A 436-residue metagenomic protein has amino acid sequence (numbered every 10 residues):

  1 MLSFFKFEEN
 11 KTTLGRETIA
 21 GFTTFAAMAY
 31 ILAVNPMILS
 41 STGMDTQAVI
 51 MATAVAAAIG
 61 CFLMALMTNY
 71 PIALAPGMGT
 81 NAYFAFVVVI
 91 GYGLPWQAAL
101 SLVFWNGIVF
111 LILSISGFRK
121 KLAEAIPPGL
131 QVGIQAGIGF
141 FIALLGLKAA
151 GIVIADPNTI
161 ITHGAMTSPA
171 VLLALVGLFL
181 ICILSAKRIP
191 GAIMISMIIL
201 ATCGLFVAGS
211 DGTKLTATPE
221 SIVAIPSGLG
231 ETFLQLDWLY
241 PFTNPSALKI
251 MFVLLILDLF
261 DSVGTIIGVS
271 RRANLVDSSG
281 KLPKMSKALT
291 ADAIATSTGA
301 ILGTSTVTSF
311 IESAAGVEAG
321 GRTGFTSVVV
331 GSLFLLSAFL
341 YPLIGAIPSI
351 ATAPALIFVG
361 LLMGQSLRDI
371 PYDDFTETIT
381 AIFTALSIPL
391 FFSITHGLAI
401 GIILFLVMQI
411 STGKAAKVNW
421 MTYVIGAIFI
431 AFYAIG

Functional and structural regions predicted by a protein language model:
M1-A48, T162-H163, M197-S286, F429-A431: Helix-loop-helix hairpins and the membrane-proximal interhelical loops of multi-pass alpha-helical transport proteins
L2-N35, A56, G77-F86, I90-I138 (+1 more regions): Helix-loop-helix junctions within the multi-pass membrane cores of secondary transporters/permeases
F22-A29, I59-F62, L66, L147 (+2 more regions): Hydrophobic/aromatic residues within the transmembrane alpha-helices of Major Facilitator Superfamily
M37-V49, V87-A98, P245-L248, P348 (+1 more regions): Helix-coil boundary and interhelical linker segments in multi-pass alpha-helical membrane proteins
T42-F62: Loop-to-helix transition at the N-terminal end of transmembrane alpha-helices
A57-M78, V109: Juxtamembrane transmembrane-helix boundary signature
Y92-F206, V328-G436: Membrane-embedded alpha-helical modules
